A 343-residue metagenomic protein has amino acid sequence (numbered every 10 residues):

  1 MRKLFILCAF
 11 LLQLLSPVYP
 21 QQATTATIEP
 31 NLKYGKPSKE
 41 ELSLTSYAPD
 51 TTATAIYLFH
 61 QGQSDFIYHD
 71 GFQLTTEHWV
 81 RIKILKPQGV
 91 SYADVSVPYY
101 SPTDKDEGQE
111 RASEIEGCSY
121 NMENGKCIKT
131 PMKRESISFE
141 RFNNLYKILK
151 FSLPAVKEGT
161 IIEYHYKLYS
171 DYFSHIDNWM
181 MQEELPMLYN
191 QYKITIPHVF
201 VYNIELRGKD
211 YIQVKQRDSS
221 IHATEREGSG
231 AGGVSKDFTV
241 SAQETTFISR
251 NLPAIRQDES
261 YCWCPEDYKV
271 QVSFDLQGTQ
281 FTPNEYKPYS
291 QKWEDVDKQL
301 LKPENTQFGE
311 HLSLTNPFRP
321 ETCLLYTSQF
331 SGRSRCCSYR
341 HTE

Functional and structural regions predicted by a protein language model:
M1-T27, R333: Bacterial Sec-dependent N-terminal signal peptides
A9, W263-P265, C337: Secreted/luminal cysteine- and crosslink-motif detector
Q21-Q291, D295: Beta-strand-rich, non-transmembrane domain signature
V296-E304, H311: Catalytic-domain carbohydrate-binding cleft regions of carbohydrate-active enzymes
N316-T322: Primarily short, surface-exposed interaction patches in extracytoplasmic proteins
Y326-S331: Conserved small/polar residues in nucleotide/adenosyl-binding loops
S334-E343: Conserved oxyanion/phosphate-binding beta-strand-loop segments in alpha/beta enzyme cores
